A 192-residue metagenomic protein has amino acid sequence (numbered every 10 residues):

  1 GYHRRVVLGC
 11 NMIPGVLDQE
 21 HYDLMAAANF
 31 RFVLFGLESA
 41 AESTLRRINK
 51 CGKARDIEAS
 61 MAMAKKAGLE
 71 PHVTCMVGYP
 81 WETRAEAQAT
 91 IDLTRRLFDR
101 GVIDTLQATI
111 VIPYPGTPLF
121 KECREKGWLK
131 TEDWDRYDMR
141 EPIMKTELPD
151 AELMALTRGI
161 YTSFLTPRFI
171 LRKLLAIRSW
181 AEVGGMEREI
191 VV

Functional and structural regions predicted by a protein language model:
G1-H72, V77-Y79: Conserved SAM/AdoMet-binding glycine-rich loop
I13-P14, V77-W81, A108-L119: Short, solvent-exposed turn/loop segments enriched in Gly/Ser/Thr/Pro and often Arg
D18, I57, A87-T90, L153: Aromatic/hydrophobic pocket-lining residues that form the small-molecule binding cavity in soluble enzyme cores
E20-D23, P80-D99: Catalytic cores of alpha/beta
M25, F35, T94, L106 (+2 more regions): Conserved, mostly hydrophobic/aromatic
A28, S60-P71, L97-G101, L156 (+1 more regions): A structural motif corresponding to the C-terminal end of an alpha-helix and its immediate exit/capping segment
R31, I103-D104: Short acidic/polar active-site loop segments enriched in Thr and Asp
F120, W128-V192: Radical SAM enzyme core and accessory elements
